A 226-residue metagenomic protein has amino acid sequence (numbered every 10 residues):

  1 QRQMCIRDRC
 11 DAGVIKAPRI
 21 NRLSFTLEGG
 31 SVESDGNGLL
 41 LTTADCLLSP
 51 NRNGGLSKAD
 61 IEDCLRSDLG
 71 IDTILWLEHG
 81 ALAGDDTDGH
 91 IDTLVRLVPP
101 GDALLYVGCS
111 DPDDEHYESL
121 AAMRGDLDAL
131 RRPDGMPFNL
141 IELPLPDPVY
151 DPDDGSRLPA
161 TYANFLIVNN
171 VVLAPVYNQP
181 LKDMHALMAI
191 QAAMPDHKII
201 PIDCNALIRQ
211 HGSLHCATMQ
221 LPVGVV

Functional and structural regions predicted by a protein language model:
Q1-I6: Short, small-residue-biased leader/transition segments that mark boundaries at the very start of proteins
R7-L47: Aromatic- and glycine-enriched pocket-lining scaffold segments that form the walls of small-molecule binding clefts
S24-G36, A83-P99, R157-L166, S213: Structural signature of eukaryotic scaffold interfaces centered on beta-propeller domains
D35-V98: Loop-centered beta-sheet repeat module
A59-L69, S119-A129, M188-A189: Beta-propeller blade signature
H79-T93, D147-D154, C204-T218: Beta-rich nucleic-acid/ligand-interaction surfaces
L97-N169, L173, Y177-H185: Redox- and metal-dependent alpha/beta enzyme cores, enriched for Fe-S-associated oxidoreductases and cofactor-handling
Y177-V226: TerminUS-proximal long segments
